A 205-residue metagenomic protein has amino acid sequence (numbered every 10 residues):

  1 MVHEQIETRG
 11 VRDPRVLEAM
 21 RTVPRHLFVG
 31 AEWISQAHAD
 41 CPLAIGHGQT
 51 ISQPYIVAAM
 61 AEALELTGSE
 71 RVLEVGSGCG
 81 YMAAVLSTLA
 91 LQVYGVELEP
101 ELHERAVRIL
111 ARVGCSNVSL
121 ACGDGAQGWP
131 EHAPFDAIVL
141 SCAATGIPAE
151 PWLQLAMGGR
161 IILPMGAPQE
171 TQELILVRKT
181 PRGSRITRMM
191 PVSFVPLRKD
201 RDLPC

Functional and structural regions predicted by a protein language model:
M1-E32: N-terminal auxiliary segments of SAM/dcSAM-dependent transferases
M1-I6, P42, D124-A126, E131: Short, compositionally biased strand/turn segments that nucleate or flank brief secondary-structure elements
H3, E7, E32, A37-C41 (+1 more regions): Conserved alpha-helix/loop element of class I SAM-dependent methyltransferases that forms part of the SAM/SAH-binding
H26, S35, A44, G183 (+1 more regions): Active-site/binding-pocket entry motifs
F28-V29, H38, L43-I45, W129 (+1 more regions): Short clusters of hydrophobic/aromatic residues that line enzyme substrate/ligand-binding pockets
E65-R185: Conserved nucleotide-cofactor-binding alpha/beta core module
S184-C205: Class I S-adenosyl-L-methionine
